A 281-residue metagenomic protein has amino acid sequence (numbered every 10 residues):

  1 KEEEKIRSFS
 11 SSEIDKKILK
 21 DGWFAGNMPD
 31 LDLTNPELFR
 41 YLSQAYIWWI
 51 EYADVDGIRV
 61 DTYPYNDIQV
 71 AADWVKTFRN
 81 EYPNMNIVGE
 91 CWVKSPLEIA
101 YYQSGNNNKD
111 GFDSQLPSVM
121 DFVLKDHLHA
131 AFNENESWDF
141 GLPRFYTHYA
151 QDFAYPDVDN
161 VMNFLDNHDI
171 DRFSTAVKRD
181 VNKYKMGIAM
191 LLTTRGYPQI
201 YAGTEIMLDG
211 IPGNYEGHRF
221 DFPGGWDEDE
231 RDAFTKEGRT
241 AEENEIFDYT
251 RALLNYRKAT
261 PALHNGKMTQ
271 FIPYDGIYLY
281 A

Functional and structural regions predicted by a protein language model:
K1-A53, A71-Y82, L97-E98, Q115: Substrate-binding/active-site clefts of carbohydrate-active enzymes
L19-T34, Y52-D54, F164-S174, D227-E237: Short glycine/proline-rich turn/loop motifs
A45-I47, E51-P156, V161, R179-D180 (+4 more regions): Active-site-proximal helices and loops of the catalytic beta/alpha 8
V60, H168, G203-E205: Active-site glycine-centered loops adjacent to acidic/histidine catalytic or metal-binding residues that shape
V88-G89, G196-G203, P261-K267: Acidic/polar loop patches that form or flank catalytic/metal-binding clefts of enzymes that bind anionic ligands
N182-M186: Conserved interdomain hinge at the start of the Helicase C-terminal
I188-D209: Substrate-binding cleft of secreted/luminal carbohydrate-active enzymes
K267-I277: Short, solvent-exposed loop/turn elements at beta->coil junctions and helix N-caps that rim active or binding pockets
